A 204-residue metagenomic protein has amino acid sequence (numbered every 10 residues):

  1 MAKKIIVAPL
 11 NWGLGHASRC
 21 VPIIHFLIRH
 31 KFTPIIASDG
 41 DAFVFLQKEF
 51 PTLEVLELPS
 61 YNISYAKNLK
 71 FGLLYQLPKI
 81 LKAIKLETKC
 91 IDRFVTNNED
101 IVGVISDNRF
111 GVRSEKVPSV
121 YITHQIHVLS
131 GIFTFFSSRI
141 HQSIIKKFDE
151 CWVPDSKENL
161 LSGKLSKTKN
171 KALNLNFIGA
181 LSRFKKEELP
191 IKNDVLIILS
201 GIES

Functional and structural regions predicted by a protein language model:
A2-K4, P9-N11, R29-P78: Conserved nucleotide-sugar phosphate-binding/catalytic loop shared by glycosyltransferases and other
K4, V102-G103, E150, D194: Structural motif
P9-V21: A short, glycine/small-residue-rich beta-strand->loop->alpha-helix junction that serves as a flexible
I35-A37, E54-L56, I105, V120 (+2 more regions): Hydrophobic/aromatic beta-strand patches that form the interior of the parallel beta-sheet core in alpha/beta enzyme
S38-V44, V104-G111, K157: Short, polar loop motifs at secondary-structure junctions
F71-G111: Conserved nucleotide-sugar donor-binding subdomain of glycosyltransferases
E115-S130: Active-site proximal beta-strand in glycosyltransferases
S130-I132, H141-S204: A nucleotide-sugar donor-handling region in carbohydrate enzymes
